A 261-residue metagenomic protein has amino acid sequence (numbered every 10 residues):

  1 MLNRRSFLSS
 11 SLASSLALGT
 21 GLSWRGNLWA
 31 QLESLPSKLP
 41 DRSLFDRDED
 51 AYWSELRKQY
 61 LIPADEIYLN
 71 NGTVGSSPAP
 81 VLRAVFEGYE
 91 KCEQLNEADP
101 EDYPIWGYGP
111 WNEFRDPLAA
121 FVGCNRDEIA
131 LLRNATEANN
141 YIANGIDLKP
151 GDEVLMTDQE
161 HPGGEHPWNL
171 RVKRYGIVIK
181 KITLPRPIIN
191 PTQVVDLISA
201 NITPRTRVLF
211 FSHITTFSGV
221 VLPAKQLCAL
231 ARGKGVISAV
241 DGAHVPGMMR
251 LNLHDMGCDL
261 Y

Functional and structural regions predicted by a protein language model:
L2, L8-L260: Pyridoxal 5′-phosphate
